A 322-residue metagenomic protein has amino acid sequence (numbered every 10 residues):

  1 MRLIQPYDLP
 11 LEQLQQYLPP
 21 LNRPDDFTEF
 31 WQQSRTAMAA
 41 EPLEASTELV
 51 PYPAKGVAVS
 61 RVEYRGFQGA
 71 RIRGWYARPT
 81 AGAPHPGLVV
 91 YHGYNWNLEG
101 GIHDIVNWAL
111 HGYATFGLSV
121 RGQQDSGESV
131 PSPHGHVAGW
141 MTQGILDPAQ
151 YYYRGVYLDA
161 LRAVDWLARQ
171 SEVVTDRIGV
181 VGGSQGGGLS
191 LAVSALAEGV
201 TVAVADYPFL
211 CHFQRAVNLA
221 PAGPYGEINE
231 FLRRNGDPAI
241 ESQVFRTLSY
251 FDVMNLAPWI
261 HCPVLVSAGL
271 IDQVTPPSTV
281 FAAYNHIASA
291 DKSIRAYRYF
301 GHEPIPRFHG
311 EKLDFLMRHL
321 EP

Functional and structural regions predicted by a protein language model:
M1-V57, P322: N-terminal targeting or regulatory segments adjacent to alpha/beta-hydrolase or S9 domains
G74, R78, P84-Y94: Short beta-strand element of the alpha/beta-hydrolase
E99, I105-L158: Cap/lid segment of the alpha/beta-hydrolase catalytic domain
E172-G183: Alpha/beta-hydrolase fold nucleophile elbow
L191-A239: Hydrolase active-site cap/lid region
I260, V266-A268, D272: Short beta-strand/loop motif that positions the catalytic acidic residue of the alpha/beta-hydrolase fold
L270-T275, H302-E303: Acidic catalytic loop of the alpha/beta-hydrolase fold
F281-P322: C-terminal catalytic histidine-bearing segment of alpha/beta-hydrolase fold enzymes
